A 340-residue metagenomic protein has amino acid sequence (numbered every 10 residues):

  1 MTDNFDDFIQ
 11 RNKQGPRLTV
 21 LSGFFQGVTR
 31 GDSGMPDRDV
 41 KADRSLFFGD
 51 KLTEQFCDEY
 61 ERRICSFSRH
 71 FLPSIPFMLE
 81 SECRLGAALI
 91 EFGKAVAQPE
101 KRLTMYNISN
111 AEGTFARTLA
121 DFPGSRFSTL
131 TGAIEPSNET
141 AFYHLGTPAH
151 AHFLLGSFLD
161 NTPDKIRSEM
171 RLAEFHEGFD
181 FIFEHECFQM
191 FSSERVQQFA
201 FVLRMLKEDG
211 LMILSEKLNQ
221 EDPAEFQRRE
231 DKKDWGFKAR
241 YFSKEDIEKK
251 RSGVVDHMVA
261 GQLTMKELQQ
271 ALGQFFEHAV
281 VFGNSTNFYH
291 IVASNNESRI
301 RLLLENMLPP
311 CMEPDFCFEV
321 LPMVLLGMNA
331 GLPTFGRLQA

Functional and structural regions predicted by a protein language model:
M1-P36, L338-A340: Intrinsically disordered, low-structural-confidence terminal and linker regions
S22-L103: Class I SAM-dependent methyltransferase Rossmann-like catalytic core, especially the SAM/SAH-binding loop
K101-R171: Class I SAM-dependent methyltransferase SAM/SAH-binding core
P163-I166, M190-V202: A short, conserved alpha-helix within the catalytic core of class I
R171-E194: A short SAM/SAH-binding and catalytic strip from SAM-dependent methyltransferases
L206-M212: Short glycine-dipeptide loop
K217-H278: C-terminal alpha-helical "lid/dimerization" subdomain adjacent to the S-adenosyl-L-methionine
E267-A340: Core SAM-dependent methyltransferase catalytic element
